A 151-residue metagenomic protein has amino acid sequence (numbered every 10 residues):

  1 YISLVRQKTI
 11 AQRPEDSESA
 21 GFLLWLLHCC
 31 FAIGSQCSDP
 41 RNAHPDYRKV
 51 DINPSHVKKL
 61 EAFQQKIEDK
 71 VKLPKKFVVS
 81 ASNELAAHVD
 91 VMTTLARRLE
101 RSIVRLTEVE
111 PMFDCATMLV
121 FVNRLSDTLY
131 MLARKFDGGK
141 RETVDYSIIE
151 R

Functional and structural regions predicted by a protein language model:
Y1-R151: Phosphate/pyrophosphate-binding loop motifs in nucleotide- or prenyl diphosphate-using proteins
